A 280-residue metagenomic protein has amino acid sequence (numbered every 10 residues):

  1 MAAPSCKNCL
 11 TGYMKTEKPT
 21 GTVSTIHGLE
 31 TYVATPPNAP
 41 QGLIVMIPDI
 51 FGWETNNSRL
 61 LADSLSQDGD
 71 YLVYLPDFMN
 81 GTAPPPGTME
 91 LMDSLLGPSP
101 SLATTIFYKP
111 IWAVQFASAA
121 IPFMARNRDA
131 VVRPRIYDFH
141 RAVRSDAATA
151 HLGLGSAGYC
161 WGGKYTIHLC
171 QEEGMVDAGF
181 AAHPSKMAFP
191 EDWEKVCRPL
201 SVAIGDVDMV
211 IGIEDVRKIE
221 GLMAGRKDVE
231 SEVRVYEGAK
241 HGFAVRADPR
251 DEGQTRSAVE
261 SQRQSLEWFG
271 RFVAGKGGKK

Functional and structural regions predicted by a protein language model:
M1-K280: N-terminal cap/leader regions of alpha/beta-hydrolase-fold enzymes, predominantly small-molecule hydrolases
